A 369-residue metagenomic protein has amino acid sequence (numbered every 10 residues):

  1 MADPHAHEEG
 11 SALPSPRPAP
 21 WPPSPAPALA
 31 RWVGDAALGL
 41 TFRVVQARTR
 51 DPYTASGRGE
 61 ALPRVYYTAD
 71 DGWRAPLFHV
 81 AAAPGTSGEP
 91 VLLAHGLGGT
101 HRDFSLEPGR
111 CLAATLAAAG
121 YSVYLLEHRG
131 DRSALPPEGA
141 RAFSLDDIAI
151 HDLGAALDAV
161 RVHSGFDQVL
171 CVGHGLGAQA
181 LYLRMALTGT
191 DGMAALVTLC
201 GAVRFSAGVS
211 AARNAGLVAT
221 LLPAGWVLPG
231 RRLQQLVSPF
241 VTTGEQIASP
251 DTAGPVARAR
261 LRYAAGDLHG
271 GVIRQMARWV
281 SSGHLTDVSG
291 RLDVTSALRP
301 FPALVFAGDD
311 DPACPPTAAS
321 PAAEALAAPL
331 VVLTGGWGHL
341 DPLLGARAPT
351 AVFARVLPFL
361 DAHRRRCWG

Functional and structural regions predicted by a protein language model:
A2-G34, V162, F166, V172 (+1 more regions): Alpha/beta-hydrolase-fold enzymes
A47-A82: N-terminal cap/lid segment of alpha/beta-hydrolase-fold proteins
A83-R132: Short, surface-exposed "cap/lid" segments of acyl-processing enzymes
A142-R161: Alpha/beta-hydrolase active-site loop
R299, V305-A307: Short beta-strand/loop motif that positions the catalytic acidic residue of the alpha/beta-hydrolase fold
P312-A318: Conserved alpha/beta-hydrolase "acid-adjacent" motif
E324-L340: Catalytic histidine neighborhood in serine/cysteine hydrolases with alpha/beta-hydrolase-type architecture
G336-T350: Catalytic histidine-centered segment of alpha/beta-hydrolase-like enzymes
